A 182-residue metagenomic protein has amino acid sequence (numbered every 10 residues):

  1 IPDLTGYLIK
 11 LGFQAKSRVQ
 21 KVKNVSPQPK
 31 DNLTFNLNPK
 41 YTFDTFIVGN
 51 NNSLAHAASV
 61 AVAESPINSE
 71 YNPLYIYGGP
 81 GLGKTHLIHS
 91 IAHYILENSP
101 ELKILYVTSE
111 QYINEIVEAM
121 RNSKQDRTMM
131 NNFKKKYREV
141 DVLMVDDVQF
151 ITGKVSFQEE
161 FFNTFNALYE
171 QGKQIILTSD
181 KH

Functional and structural regions predicted by a protein language model:
I1-L105, E110-Q111, V117, N122 (+2 more regions): Intrinsically disordered, low-complexity basic tails and flexible linkers associated with large NTP-driven
I47-N50, T128, T152: Short, surface-exposed alpha-helical recognition segments that flank or form part of ligand/macromolecule-binding
A63, N98, E115-L143, V155-A167: Conserved alpha-helical scaffold flanking the Walker A/P-loop in AAA+ ATPase domains
K84, D146-D147: Acidic active-site catalytic centers that drive phospho-/nucleotidyl reactions and related ester hydrolyses
L105-V107, L143-V145, I175-L177: Hydrophobic positions in the central parallel beta-sheet of the AAA+
Q149-K181: Conserved catalytic/switch belt of AAA+ P-loop NTPases
